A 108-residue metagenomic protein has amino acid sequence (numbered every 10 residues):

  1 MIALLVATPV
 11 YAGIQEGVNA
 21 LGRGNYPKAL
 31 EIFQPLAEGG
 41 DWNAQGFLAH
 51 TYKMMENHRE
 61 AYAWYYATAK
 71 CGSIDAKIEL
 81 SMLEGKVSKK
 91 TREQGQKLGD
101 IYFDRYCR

Functional and structural regions predicted by a protein language model:
G24-N25, E38-W42, C71-S73: Short helix-capping/linker turns of helical repeat alpha-solenoids
M82-R108: Terminal, low-structured helical/coil segments at or just beyond the last alpha-helical repeat
